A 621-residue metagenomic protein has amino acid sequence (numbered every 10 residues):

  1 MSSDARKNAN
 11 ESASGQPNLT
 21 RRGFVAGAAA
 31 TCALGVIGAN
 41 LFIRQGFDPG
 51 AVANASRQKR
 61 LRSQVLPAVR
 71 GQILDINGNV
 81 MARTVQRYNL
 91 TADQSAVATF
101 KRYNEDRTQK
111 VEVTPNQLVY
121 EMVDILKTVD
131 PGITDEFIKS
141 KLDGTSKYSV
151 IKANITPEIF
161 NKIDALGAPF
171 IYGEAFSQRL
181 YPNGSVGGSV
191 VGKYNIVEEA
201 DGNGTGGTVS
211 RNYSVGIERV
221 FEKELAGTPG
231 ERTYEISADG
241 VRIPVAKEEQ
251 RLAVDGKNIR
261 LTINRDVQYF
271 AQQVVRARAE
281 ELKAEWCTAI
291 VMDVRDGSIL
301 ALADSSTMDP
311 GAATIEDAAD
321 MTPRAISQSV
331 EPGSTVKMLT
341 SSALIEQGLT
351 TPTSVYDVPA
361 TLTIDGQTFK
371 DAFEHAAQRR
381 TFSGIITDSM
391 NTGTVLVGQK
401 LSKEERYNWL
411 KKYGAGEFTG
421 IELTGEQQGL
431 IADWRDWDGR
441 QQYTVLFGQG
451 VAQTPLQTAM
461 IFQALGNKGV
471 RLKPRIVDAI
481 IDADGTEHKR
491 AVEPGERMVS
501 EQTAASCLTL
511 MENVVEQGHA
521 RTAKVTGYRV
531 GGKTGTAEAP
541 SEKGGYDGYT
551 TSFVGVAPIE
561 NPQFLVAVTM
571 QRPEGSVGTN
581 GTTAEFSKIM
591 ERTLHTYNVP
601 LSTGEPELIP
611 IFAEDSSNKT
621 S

Functional and structural regions predicted by a protein language model:
M1-L19, T31-V36: N-terminal secretory signal peptides
R21-V25: N-terminal export leaders
L41-R62: Aromatic-capped interface at the extracytoplasmic side of an N-terminal signal-anchor transmembrane helix
V65-V69, K283-W286, P474: Short, small/polar residue-rich loop motifs at catalytic or cofactor-binding pockets
A96, Q117-D124, E136-D255, V568 (+2 more regions): Small/polar-residue-rich segments within soluble enzyme cores
S237-E248, A289, D293-S334, L339-M570 (+3 more regions): Beta-lactam-recognizing serine transpeptidase/beta-lactamase-like catalytic domain environment
P244-C287: Conserved, well-ordered alpha-helix/loop/beta-strand core segments that scaffold catalytic motifs
E487-V492, T583-S621: Short, gly/Ser/Thr-rich active-site loops of penicillin-recognizing serine hydrolases
